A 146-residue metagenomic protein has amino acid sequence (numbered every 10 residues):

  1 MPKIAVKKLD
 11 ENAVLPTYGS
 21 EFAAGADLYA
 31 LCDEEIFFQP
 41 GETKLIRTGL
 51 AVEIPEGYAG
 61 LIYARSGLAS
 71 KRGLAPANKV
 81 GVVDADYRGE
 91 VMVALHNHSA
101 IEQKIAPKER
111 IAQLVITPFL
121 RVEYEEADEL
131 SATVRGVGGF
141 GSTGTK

Functional and structural regions predicted by a protein language model:
M1-K146: DUTPase catalytic domain/fold
